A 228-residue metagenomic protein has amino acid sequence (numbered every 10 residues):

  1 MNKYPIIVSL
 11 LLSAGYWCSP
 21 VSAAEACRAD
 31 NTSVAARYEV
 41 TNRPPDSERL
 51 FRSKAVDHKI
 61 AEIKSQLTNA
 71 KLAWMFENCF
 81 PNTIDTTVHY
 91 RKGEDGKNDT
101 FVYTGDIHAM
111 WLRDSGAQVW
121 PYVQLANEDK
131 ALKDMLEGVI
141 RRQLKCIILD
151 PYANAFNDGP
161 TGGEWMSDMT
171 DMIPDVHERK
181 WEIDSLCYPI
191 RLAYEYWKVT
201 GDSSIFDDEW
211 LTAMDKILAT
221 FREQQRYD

Functional and structural regions predicted by a protein language model:
M1-Y4: Positively charged n-region of N-terminal signal peptides that target proteins for export
I7-Y16: Bacterial N-terminal signal peptides
S9, V21-A24: Cleavable N-terminal signal peptides
S13, S53, N69, D129 (+1 more regions): Polar helix-capping/helix-linker motif
S13-A14, T104, T200: Feature targets compositionally biased, intrinsically disordered low-complexity regions with long contiguous runs
W17-P20, D184: Short, solvent-exposed loop/turn segments at the edges of secondary structure
E25-R113: Low-complexity, Ser/Thr/Pro/Gly-enriched N-terminal "stalk/linker" regions
H108-L136, I140-D228: Aromatic-rich carbohydrate-recognition surfaces in CAZymes
